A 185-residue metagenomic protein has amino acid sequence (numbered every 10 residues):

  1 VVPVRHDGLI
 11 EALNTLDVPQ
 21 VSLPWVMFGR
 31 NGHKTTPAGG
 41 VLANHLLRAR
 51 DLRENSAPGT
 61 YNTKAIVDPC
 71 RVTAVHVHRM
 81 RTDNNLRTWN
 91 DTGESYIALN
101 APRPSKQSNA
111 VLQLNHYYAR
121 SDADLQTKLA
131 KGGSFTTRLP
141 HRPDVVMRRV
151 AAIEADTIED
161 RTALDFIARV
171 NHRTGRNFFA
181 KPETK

Functional and structural regions predicted by a protein language model:
V2-K185: Catalytic-site signature of metal-activated, phosphate-bearing donor transferases, centered on the GT-A/GT-A-like
